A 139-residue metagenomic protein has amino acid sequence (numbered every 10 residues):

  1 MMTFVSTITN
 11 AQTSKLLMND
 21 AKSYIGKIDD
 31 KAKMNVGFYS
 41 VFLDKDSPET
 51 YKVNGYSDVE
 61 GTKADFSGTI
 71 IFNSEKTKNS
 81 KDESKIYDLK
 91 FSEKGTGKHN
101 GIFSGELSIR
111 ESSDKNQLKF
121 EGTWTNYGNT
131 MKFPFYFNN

Functional and structural regions predicted by a protein language model:
M1-K15: Bacterial Sec-dependent N-terminal signal peptides
T13-N139: Central antiparallel beta-sheet cores of small beta-barrel/beta-sandwich binding domains
